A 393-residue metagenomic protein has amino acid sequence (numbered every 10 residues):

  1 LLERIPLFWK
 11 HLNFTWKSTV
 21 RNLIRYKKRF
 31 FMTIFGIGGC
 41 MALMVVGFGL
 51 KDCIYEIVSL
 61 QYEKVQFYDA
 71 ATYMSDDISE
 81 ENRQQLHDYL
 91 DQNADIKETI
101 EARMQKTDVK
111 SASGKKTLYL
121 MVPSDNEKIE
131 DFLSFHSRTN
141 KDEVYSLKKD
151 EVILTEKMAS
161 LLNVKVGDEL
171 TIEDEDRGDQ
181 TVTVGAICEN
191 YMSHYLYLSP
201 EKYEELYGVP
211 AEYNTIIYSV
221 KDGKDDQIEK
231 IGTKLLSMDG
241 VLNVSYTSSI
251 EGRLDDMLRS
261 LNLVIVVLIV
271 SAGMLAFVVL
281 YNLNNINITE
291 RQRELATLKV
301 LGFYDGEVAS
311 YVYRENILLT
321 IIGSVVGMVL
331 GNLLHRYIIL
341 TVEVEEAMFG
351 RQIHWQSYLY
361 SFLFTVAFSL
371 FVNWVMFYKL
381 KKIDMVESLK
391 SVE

Functional and structural regions predicted by a protein language model:
L2-M41, N287, Y313, I317 (+2 more regions): N-terminal Sec/SRP start-transfer signal
N13-K149, I153-K157, D168, S260: Juxtamembrane segments of multi-pass membrane proteins
L50, I54-E63, Q227, I231-L275 (+3 more regions): Peri-transmembrane interface segments
V65-Q66, S146, I187-G223, S248: Small-residue transmembrane helix packing/gating motifs
D69-D76, M158-A159, G185-I187, P210-M238 (+1 more regions): A short beta-strand structural signal in non-transmembrane regions
D142-P200: Hydrophobic secondary-structure segments that place a key small or acidic residue at a functional site
N262, V266, A276-L318: Interfacial "coupling" helices/loops that link adjacent transmembrane helices in transporter permeases
Y311, S324-E387: Short helix-loop junctions at transmembrane helix boundaries
